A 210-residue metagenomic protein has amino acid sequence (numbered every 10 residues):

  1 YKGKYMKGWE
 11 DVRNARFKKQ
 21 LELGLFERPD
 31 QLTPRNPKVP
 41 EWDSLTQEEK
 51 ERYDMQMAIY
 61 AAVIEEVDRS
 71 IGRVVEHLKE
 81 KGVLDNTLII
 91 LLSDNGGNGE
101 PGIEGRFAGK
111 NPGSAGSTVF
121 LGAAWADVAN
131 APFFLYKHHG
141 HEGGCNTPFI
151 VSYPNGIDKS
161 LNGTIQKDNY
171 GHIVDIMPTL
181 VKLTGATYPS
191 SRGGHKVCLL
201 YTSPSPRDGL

Functional and structural regions predicted by a protein language model:
Y1-G171, M177, L183-K196: Active-site-proximal cap/lid insertion segments
Y201-L210: Single conserved hydrophobic/aromatic residue that forms the stacking wall/gate of nucleotide- or nucleobase-binding
